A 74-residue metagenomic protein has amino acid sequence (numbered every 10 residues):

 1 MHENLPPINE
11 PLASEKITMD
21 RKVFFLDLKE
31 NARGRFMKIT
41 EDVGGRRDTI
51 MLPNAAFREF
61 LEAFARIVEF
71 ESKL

Functional and structural regions predicted by a protein language model:
M1-L74: Positively charged, low-complexity terminal tracts and the immediately adjacent first secondary-structure elements
